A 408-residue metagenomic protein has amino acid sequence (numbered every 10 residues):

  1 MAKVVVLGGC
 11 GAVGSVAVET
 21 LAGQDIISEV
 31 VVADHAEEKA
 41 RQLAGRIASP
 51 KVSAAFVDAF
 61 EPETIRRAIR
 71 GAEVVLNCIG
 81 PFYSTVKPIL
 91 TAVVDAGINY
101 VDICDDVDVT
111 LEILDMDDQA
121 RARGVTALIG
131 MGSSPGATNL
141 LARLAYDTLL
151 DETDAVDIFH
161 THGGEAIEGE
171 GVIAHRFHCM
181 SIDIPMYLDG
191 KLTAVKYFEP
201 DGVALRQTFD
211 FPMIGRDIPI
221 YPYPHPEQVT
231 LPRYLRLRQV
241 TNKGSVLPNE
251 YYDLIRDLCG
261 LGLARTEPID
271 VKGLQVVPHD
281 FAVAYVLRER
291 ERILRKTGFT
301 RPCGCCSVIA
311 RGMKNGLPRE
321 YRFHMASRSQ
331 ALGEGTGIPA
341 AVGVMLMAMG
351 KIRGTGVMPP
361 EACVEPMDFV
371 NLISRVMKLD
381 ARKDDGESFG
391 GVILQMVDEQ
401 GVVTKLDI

Functional and structural regions predicted by a protein language model:
V6-T20: N-terminal Rossmann NAD(P)H-binding glycine-rich loop of SDR-like oxidoreductase domains
E29-V31: Short beta-strand element of Class I
A36-E38: Helix N-cap at the beta1-alpha1 junction of Rossmann-like dinucleotide-binding domains, i.e., the first residues
F56-G71, P81: Conserved Rossmann-fold cofactor-binding substructure of NAD(P)-dependent oxidoreductases
E73-N77, Y100-V101: N-terminal Rossmann-like NAD(P) cofactor-binding module of classical short-chain dehydrogenase/reductase
P81, A92-T110: ADP-ribose/adenylate-binding Rossmann-like module
I103-T126: Rossmann-fold NAD(P)-binding glycine/threonine-rich loop
T148-I408: C-terminal catalytic/substrate-binding lobe primarily of soluble NAD(P)-dependent oxidoreductases
